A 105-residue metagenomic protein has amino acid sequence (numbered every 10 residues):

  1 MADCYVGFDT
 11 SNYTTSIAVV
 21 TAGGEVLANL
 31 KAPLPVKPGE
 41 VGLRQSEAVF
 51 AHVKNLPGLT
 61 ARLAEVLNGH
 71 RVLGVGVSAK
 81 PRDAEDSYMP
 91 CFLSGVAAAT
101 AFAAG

Functional and structural regions predicted by a protein language model:
M1-G105: Short acidic/glycine-rich loops and adjacent helix/strand connectors that line catalytic pockets where negatively
